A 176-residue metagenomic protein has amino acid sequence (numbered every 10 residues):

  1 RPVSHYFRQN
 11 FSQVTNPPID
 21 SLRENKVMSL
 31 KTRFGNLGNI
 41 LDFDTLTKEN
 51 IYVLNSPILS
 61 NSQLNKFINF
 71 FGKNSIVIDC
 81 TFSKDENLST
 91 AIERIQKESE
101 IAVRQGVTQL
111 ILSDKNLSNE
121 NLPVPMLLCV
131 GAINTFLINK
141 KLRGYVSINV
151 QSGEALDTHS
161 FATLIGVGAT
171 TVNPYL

Functional and structural regions predicted by a protein language model:
R1-I95, E100, R104: Extended, highly charged accessory segments
N74-L176: Glycine-rich phosphate/ribose-binding loops and adjacent secondary-structure elements that form binding surfaces
